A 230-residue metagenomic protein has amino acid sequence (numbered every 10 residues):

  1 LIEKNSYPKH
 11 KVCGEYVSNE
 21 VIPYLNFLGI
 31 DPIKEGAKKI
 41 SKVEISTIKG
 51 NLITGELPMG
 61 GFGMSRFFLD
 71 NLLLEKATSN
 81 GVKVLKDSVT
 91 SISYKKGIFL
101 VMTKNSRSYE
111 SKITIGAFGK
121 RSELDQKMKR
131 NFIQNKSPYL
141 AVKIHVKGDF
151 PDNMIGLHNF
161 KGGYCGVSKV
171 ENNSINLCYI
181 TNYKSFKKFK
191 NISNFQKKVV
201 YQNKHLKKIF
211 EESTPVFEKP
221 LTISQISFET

Functional and structural regions predicted by a protein language model:
L1-C13: Glycine-rich FAD pyrophosphate-binding loop
K4-N5, D87-S88, N105, A117-G119 (+5 more regions): Fold-independent oxyanion-binding glycine-rich loops and adjacent beta-strand/coil segments at enzyme active sites
H10-E44: N-terminal FAD cofactor-binding segment of flavoenzymes
P23, K38-K39, E44-K127, N135-Y139: Conserved N-terminal helical subregion
G36-A37, K95, H158-K161: A short catalytic or substrate-binding loop motif that flags glycine-/basic-rich loops and adjacent residues that bind
K120-H205: Conserved FAD-binding catalytic core of PHBH/FMO-like flavoproteins
K187-T230: FAD/FMN-dependent oxidoreductases across multiple families
